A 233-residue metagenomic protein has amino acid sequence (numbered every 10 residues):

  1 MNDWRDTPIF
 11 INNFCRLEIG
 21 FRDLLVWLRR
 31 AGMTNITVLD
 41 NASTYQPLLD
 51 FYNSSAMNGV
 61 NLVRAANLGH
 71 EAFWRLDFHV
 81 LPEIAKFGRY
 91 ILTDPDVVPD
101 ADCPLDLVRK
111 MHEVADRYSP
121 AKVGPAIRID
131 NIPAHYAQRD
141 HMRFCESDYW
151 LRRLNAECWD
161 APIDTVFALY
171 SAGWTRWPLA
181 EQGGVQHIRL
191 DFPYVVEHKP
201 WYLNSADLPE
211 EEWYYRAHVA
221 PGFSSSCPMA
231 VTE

Functional and structural regions predicted by a protein language model:
D6-P8: Cell-envelope/extracellular polymer assembly enzymes that use nucleotide-activated donors
N12, M33-A42: Short beta-strand/loop segment that forms part of the nucleotide-sugar
N13-R30: Short, well-formed alpha-helical segments that are part of the catalytic scaffolds of diverse glycosyltransferases
L17, D40-L49: A conserved acidic beta->alpha catalytic loop
N41, T93-D96: Active-site acidic Asp-centered loop
Y45-Y90: Active-site-proximal specificity loops/subdomain of glycosyltransferases
H70-E83, V98-A180: Conserved catalytic core of nucleotide-sugar-dependent glycosyltransferases
R139, C145-E233: C-terminal catalytic/acceptor-binding lobe
